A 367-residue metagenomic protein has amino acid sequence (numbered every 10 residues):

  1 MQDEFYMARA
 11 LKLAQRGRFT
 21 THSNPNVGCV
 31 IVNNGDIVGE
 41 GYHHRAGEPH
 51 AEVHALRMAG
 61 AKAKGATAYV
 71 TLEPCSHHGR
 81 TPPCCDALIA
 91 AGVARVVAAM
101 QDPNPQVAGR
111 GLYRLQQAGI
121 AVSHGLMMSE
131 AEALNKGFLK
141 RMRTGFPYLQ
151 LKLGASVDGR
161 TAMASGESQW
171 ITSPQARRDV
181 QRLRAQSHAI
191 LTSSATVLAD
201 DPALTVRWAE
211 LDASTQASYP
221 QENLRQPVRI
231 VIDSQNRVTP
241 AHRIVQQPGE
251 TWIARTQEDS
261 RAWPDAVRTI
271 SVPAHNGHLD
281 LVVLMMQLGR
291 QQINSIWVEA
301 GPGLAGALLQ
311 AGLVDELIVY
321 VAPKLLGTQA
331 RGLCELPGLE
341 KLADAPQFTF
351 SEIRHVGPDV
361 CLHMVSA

Functional and structural regions predicted by a protein language model:
Q2-H22, R141: Short, basic/aromatic recognition patches
A10, G28, C75, L115 (+7 more regions): Residue-level signal for inorganic ion chemistry
N26-G35, L153-G154, L362: Short beta-strand scaffold segments in enzyme catalytic cores
I31-E130, Q257, A307-L309: Zn2+-dependent cytidine deaminase-like catalytic core
P103-Q106, S129-E130, L198, R237-T239 (+2 more regions): Short gly/pro/ser/thr-enriched loop/turn and capping motifs at secondary-structure boundaries
K140, Q150-V157, T161-S295, G303-G306: Active-site ligand-binding patch in enzyme domains
Q310-F348: Flexible, gly/pro- and Lys/Arg-enriched active-site loops
L336-A367: Conserved histidine-centered catalytic loops in small-molecule metabolism enzymes
